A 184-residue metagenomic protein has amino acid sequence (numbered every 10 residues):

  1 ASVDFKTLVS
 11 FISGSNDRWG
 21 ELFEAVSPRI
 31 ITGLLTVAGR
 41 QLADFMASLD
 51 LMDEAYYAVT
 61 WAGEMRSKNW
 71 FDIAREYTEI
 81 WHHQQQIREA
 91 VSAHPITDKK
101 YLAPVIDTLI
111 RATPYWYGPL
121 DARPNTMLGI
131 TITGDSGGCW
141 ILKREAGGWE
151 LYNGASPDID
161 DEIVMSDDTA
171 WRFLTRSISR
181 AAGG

Functional and structural regions predicted by a protein language model:
A1-S10, V59-Y117: Short, contiguous alpha-helical
S2-Q41, F45-S48, E54: Short, helix-capping/interhelical loops that line the mouth of catalytic, cofactor-, or ligand-binding pockets
L35, D72-E76, I163: Aromatic-acidic/polar surface patches that form glycan- and anion
E54-A58, A182-G183: Short, hydrophobic secondary-structure boundary micro-motifs
Q85-R88, T131-D135, E145-G147: Histidine- and/or cysteine-centered catalytic micro-motif in compact active-site loops
L102-L142: A glycine-rich beta-turn/hairpin centered on an aromatic-Pro dipeptide
S136-E162, S166: Acidic/His-leaning functional-site neighborhoods
G154-G184: C-terminal interaction segments
